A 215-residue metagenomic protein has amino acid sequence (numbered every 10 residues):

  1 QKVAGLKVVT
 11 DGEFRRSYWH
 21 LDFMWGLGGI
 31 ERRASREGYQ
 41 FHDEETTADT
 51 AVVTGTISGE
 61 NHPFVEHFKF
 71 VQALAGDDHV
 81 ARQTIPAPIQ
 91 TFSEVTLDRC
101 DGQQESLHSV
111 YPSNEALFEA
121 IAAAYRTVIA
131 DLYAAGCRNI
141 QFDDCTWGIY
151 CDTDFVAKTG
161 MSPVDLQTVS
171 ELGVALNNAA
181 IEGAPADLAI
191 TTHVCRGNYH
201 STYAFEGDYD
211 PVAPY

Functional and structural regions predicted by a protein language model:
K2-Y215: Domain-level signal for soluble alpha/beta catalytic cores
